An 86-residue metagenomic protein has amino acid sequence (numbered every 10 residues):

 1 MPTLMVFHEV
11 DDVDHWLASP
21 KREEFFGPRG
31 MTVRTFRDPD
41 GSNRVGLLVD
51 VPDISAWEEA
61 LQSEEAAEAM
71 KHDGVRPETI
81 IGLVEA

Functional and structural regions predicted by a protein language model:
M1-A86: Short S/T/G/P-rich N-terminal loop/turn motif that feeds into the first structured element of a domain
